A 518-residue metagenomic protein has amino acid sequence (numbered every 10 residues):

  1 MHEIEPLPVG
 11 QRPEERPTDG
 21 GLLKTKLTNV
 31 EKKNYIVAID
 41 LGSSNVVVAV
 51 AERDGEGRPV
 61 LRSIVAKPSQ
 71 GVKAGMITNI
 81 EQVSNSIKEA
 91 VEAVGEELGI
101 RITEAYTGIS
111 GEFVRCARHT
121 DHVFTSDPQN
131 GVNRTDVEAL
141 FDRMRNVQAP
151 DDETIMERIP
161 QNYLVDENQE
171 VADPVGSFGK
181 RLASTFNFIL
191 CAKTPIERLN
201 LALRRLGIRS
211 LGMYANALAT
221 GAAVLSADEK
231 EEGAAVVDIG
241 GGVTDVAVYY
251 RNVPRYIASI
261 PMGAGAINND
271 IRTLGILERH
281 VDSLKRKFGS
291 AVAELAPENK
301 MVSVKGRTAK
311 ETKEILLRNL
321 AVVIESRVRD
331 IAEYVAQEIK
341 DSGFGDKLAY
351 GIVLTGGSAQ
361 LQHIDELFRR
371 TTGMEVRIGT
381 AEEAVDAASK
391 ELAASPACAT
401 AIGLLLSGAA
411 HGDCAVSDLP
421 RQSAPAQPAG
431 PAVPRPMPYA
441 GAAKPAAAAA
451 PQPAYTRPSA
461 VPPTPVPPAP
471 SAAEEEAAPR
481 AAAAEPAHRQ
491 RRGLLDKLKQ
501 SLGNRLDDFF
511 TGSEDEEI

Functional and structural regions predicted by a protein language model:
H2-S43, A49-A105, I109-A234, L277-E278 (+4 more regions): Nucleotide/phosphate-binding catalytic cleft detector across ATP-hydrolyzing and phosphate-transferring enzymes
V46-V50, D245-V248: Short beta-strand scaffold segments in enzyme catalytic cores
R101-G111, S342-G357: Short glycine-rich phosphate-binding loop at a beta-alpha junction
C191, S290-V292, K347-T371: Glycine-rich phosphate-binding loops at beta-strand->alpha-helix junctions
R205-M213, S303-G345: Adenine-nucleotide phosphate-binding core of ATP-dependent small-molecule kinases
A223-P297: Acidic, glycine-rich loop-and-beta core segments that form the ion-binding/anion-interacting portion of active sites
R255-Y256, G265, N269, L316-L320 (+1 more regions): Short beta-alpha connecting loops at secondary-structure transitions that line or flank enzyme active sites
T380-A432: Glycine-rich phosphate-binding/hydrolytic loop that grips phosphoryl groups
